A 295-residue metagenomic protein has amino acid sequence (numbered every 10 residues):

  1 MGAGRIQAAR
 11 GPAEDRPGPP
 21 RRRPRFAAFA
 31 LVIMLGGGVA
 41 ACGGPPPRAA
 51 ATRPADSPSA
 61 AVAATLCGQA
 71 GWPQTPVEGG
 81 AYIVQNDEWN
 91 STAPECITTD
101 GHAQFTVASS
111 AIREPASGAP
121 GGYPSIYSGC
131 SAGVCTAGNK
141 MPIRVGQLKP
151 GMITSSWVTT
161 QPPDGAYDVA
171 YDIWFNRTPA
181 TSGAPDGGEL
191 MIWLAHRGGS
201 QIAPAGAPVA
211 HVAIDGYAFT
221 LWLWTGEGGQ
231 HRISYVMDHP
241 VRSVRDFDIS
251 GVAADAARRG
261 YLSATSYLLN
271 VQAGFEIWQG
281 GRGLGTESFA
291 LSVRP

Functional and structural regions predicted by a protein language model:
E14-V32: N-terminal export and membrane-targeting signals
G38-A41: C-terminal motif of bacterial Sec signal peptides marking the signal peptidase cleavage site
G43-P45: Bacterial signal peptide processing site
T52-A63: Post-signal peptide N-terminal segment of mature Sec-exported envelope proteins
V62-G118: Solvent-exposed N-terminal domain segments of exported/luminal and surface proteins
P124-V209: Extracellular-facing segments of soluble proteins and assemblies that are Gly/Ser/Thr-biased and enriched in aromatics
R177-I249: Short helix-loop boundary/capping segments
H231, D238-P295: Long, compositionally biased interface segments
